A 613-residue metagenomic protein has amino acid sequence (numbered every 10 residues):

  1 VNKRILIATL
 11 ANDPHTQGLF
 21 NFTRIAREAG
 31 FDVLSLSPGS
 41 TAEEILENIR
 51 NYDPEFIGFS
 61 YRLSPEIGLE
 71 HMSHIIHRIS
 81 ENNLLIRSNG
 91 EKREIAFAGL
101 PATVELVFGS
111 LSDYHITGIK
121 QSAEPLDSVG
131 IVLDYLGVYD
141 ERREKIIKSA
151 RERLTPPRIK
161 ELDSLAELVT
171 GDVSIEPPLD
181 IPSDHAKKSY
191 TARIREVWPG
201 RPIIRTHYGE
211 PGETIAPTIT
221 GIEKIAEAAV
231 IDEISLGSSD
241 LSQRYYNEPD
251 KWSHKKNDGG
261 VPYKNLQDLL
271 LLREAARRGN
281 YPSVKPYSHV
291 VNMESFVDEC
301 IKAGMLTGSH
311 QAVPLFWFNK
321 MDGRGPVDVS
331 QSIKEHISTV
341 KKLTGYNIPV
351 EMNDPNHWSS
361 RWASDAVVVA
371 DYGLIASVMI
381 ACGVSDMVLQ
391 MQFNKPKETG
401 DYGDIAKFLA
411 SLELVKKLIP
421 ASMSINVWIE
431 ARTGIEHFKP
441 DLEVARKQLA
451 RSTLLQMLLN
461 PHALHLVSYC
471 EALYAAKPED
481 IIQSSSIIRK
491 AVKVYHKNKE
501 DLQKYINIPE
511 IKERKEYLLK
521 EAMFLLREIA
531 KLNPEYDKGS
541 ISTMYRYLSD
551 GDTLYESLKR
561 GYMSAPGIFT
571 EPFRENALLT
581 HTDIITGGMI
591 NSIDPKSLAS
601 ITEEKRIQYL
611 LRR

Functional and structural regions predicted by a protein language model:
N2-T9, L19-A26, Y190-G212, R278-P282 (+3 more regions): N-terminal small/glycine-rich loop or linker at the start of catalytic domains across soluble metabolic enzymes
F20-V33, K417: Short helix-loop-beta junction
G39, L63-E66, R87-G90, A96-L106 (+4 more regions): Catalytic alpha/beta active-site cores
A42-I45, G58-M72, I234-V261, W317-R324 (+3 more regions): Glycine-rich, proline-tolerant flexible connector loops at the mouths of alpha/beta enzymes
I49, D53-E55: Proline-aspartate-enriched helix->loop->beta-strand connector
I67, H74, V327-Q331, A363-D371 (+3 more regions): Alpha-helix N-cap and loop-to-helix initiation/capping positions
G403-A421, N426-G567: Active-site capping/gating regions of soluble enzymes
E528-R613: Long, compositionally biased intrinsically disordered regions
